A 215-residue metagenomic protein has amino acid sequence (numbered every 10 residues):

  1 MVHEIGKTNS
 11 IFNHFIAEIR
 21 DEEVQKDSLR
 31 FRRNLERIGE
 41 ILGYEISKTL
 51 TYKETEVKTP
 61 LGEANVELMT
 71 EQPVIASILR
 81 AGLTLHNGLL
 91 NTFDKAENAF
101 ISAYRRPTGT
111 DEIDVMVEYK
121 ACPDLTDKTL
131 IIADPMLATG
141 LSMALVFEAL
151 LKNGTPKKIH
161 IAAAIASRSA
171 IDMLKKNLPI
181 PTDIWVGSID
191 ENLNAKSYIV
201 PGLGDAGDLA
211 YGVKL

Functional and structural regions predicted by a protein language model:
M1-L215: PRPP-associated nucleotide enzymes
